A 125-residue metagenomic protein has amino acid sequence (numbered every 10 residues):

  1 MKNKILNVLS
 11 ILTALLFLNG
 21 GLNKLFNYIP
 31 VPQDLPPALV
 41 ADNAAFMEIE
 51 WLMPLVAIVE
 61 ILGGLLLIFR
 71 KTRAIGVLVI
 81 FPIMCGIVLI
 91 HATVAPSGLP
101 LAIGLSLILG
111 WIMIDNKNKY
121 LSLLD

Functional and structural regions predicted by a protein language model:
M1-Y28, P54, I68-D125: Extended, low-polarity transmembrane helix blocks
T13, V59-E60: Residue-level signal for transmembrane alpha-helical positions in Major Facilitator Superfamily
F26-V40: Peri-membrane helix termini and adjoining interfacial loops of integral membrane proteins
A41-D42, K119: Exposed alpha-helical structural elements
N43-V59: Interfacial helix-start motif at the membrane-water boundary
L62-I68: Generic transmembrane alpha-helix motif of multi-pass integral membrane proteins
